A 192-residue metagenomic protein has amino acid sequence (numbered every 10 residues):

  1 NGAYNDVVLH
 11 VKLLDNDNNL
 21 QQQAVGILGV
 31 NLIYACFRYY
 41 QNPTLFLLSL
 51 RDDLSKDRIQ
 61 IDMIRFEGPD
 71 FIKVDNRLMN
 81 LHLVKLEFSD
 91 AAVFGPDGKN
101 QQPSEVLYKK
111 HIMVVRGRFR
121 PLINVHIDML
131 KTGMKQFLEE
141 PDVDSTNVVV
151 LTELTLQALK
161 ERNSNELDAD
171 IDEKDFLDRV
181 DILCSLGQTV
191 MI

Functional and structural regions predicted by a protein language model:
N1-I192: Nucleotidyltransferase catalytic core that binds NTPs
